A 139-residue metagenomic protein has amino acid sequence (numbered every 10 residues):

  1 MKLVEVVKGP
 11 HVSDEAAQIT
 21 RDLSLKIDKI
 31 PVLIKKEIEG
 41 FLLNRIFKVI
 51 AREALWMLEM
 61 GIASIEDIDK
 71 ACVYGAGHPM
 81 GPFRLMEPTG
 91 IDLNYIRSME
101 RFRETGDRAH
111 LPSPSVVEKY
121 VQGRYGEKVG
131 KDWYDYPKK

Functional and structural regions predicted by a protein language model:
M1-V4: Short, charged, surface-exposed secondary-structure boundary motifs
V7-G9: Short beta-strand->loop
H11, K26, F47-E53: Structural/interface elements that position substrates and couple domains in central-metabolism enzymes
H11-I38, E59-M60, I65-K139: NAD(P)-dependent Rossmann-like dehydrogenase/reductase catalytic/cofactor-binding core
